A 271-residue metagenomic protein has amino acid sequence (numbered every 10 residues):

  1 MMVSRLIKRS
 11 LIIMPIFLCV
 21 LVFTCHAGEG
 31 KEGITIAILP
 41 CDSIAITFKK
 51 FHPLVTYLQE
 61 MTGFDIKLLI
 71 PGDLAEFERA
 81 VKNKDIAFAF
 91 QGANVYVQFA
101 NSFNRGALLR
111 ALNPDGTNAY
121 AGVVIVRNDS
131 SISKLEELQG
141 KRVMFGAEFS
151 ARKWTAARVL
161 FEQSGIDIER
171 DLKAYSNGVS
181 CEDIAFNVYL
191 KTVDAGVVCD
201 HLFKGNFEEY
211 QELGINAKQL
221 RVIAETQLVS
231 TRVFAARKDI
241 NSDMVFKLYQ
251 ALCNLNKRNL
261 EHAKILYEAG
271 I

Functional and structural regions predicted by a protein language model:
I13-V22: Bacterial N-terminal signal peptides
E29-V97: Extracytoplasmic small-molecule ligand-binding "clamshell" domains of the periplasmic binding protein/Venus flytrap
E32-C41, E136-K153: Short loop->beta-strand "edge-of-pocket" segments that line small-molecule binding or catalytic clefts across diverse
T35-P40, P114-V123, Q211-Y249, N256 (+1 more regions): Periplasmic-binding protein-like
D65, M144-E162, K247-I271: Ligand-binding clefts/hinges and TM-proximal coupling segments of bilobed small-molecule sensing domains
A75-A89, S102-F103, E136, S180-L202: Short helices/loops that flank or line small-molecule/ion binding pockets
R79-E137, R158: Acidic, polar ligand-binding/catalytic clefts
S130, R142-D243: Pocket-lining segment of extracytoplasmic ligand-binding domains
